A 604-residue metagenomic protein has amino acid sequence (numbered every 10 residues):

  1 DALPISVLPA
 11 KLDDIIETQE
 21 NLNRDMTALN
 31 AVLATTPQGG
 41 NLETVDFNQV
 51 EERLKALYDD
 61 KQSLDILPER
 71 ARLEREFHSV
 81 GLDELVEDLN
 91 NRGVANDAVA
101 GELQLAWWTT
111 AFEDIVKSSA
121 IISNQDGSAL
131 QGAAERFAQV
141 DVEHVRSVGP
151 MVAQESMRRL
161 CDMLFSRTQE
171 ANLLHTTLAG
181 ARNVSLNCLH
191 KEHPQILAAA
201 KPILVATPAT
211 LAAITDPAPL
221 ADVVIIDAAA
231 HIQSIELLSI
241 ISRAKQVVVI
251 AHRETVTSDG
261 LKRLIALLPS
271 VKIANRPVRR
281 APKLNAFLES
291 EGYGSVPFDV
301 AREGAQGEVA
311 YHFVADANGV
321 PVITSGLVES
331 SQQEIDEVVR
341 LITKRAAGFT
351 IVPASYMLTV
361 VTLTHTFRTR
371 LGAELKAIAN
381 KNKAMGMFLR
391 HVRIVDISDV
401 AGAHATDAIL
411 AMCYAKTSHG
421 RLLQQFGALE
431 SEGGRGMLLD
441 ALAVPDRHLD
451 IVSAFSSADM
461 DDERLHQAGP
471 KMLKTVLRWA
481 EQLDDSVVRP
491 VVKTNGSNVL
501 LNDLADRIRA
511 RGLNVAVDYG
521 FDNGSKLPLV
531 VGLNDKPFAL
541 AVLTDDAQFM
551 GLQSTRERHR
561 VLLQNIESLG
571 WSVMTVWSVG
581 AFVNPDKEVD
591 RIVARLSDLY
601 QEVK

Functional and structural regions predicted by a protein language model:
D1, E17, V32, E87-R92 (+2 more regions): ASCE P-loop NTPase helicase motor core
D1-Q104: Charged C-terminal transducer/switch regions of large nucleotide-driven machines
D59-L220: Conserved helicase NTPase catalytic core signature
K201, R280, G326-L341, F367 (+2 more regions): Phosphate/oxyanion-binding active-site loops and adjacent basic polyanion-contact surfaces
S258-K272, E289, Y293, F298 (+2 more regions): Helicase C-terminal subdomain and adjacent C-terminal extension
S258-P353: Conserved helicase motor core of P-loop NTPases
N318-D450, G512, A516-K526: Core RecA-like ATPase module of SF1/SF2 helicases and allied nucleic-acid translocases
V530-L563, E567, A581: Short beta-strand-loop-alpha-helix junction that forms the active-site gateway of nucleic-acid-processing nucleases
